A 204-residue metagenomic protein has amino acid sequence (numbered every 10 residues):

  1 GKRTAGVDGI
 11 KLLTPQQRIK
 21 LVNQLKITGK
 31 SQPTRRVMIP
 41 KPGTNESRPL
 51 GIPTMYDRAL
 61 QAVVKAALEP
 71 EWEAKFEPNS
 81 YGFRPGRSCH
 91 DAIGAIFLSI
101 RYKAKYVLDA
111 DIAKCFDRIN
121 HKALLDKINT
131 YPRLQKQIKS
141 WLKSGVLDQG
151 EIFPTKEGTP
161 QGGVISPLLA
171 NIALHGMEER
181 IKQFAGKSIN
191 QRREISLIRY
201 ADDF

Functional and structural regions predicted by a protein language model:
G1, A66-G82: Charged boundary/loop elements
G1-L21: Non-catalytic, polymerase-adjacent accessory regions of viral genome-replication enzymes
V7, A66, A110-I112: Residues immediately flanking
Q24, G29, V37-M38, K75-N79 (+2 more regions): Conserved polymerase palm-domain catalytic core
P33-R36, P49: Short glycine-rich loop/turn motifs
V37-E46, L68, F153-P154: Residues forming anionic-ligand binding surfaces in small-molecule and nucleic-acid pockets of primarily soluble enzymes
P40, T44-P53, Q61: Glycine-rich active-site/cofactor-binding loop and its immediate structural neighborhood
L60-L68, L169-A170: Active/ligand-binding-proximal structured segments within catalytic/core domains that scaffold catalytic residues
